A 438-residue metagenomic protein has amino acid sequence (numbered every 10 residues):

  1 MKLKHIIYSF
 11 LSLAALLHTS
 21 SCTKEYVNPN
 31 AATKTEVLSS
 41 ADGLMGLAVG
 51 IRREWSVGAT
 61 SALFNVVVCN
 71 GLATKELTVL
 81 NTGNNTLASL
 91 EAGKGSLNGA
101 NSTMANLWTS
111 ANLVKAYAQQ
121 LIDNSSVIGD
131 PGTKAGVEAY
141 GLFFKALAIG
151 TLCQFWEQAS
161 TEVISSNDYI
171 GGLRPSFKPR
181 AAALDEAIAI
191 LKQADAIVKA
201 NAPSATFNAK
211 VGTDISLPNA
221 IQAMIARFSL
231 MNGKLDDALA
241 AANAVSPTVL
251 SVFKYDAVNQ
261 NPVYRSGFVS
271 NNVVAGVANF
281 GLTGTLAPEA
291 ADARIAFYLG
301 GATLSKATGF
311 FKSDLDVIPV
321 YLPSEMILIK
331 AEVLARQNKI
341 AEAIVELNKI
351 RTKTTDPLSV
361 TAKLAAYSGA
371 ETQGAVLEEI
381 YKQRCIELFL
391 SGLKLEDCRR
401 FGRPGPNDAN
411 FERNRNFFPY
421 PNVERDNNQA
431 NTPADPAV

Functional and structural regions predicted by a protein language model:
M1-S20: Sec-dependent bacterial lipoprotein signal peptides
C22-C69, R403-V438: Membrane-proximal, proline-rich intrinsically disordered regions
M45, N84-W156, F177-A181, L191-K199 (+3 more regions): Conserved, well-structured interaction surfaces
G46, T86-E91, G233-I327, T354-Y367 (+6 more regions): Hydrophobic-face positions in mid-chain alpha helices that act as interaction patches
